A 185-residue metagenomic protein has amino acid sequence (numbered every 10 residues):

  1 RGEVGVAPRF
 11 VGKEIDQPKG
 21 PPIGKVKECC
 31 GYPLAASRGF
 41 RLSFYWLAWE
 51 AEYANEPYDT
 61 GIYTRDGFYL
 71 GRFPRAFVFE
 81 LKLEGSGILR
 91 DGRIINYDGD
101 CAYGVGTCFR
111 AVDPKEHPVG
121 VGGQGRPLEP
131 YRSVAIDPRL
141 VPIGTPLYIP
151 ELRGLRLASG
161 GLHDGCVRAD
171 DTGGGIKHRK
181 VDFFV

Functional and structural regions predicted by a protein language model:
R1-E3: Bacterial Sec-dependent signal peptides at the C-terminal "C-region" and cleavage site
G5-V185: Solvent-exposed, well-ordered loop and adjacent helix/strand elements within mature globular domains that form
